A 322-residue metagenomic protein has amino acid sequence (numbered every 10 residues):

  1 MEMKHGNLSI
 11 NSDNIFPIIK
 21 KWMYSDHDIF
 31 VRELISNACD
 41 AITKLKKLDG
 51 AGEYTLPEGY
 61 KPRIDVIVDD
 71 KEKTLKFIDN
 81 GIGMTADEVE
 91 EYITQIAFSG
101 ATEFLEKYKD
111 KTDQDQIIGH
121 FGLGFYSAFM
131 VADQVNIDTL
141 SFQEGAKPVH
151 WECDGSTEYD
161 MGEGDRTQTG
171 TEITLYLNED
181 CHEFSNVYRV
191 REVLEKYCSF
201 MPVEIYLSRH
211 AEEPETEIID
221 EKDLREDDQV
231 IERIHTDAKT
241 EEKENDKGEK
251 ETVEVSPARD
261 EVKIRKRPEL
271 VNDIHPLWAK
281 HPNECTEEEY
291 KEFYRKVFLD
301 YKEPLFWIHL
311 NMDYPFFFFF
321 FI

Functional and structural regions predicted by a protein language model:
M1-E179, E183-F184, E192, S199 (+1 more regions): GHKL (Bergerat-fold) ATPase N-terminal catalytic module, capturing the glycine-rich phosphate-binding loop and acidic
I117, V135-E158, N178-H182, Y188-I322: GHKL/Bergerat-fold ATPase module in large chromosome/replication-associated machines
